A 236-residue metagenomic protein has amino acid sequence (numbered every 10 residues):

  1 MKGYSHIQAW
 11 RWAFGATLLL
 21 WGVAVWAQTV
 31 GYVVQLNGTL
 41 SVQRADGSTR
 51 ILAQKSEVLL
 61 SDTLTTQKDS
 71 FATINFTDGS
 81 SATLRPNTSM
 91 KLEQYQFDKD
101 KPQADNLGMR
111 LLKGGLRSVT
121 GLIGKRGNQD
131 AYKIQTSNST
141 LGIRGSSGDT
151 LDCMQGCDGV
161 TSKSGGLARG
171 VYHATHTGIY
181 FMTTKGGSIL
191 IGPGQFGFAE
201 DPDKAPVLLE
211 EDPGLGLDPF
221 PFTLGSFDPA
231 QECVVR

Functional and structural regions predicted by a protein language model:
K2-F14: Bacterial N-terminal signal peptides that target proteins for export
Q28-A72, F76-G197, D201-K204, L209-R236: Flexible, surface-exposed loop/linker segments and immediately adjacent secondary-structure boundaries
